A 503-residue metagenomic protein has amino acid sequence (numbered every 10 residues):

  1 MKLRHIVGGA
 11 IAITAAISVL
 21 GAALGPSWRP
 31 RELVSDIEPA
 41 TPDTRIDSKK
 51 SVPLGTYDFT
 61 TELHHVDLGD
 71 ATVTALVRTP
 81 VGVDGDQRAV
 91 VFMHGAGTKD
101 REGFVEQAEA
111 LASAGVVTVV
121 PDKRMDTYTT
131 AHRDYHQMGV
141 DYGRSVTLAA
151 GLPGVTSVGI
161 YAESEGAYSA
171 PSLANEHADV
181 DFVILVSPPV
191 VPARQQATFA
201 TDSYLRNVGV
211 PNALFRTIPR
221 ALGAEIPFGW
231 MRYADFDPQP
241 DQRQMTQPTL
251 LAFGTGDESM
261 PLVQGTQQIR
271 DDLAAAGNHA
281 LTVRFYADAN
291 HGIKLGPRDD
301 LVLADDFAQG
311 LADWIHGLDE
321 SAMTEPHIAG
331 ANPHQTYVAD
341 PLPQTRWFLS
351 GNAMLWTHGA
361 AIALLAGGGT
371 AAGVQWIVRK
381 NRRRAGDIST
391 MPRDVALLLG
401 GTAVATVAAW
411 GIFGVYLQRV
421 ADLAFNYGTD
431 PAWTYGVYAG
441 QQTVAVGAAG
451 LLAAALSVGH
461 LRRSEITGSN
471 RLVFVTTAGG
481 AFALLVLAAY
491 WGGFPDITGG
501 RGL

Functional and structural regions predicted by a protein language model:
K2-H5, S169, P192, S350: Intrinsic-disorder/low-complexity, polar/charged segments
K2-R31: Hydrophobic secretory-pathway targeting helix
L33-P326: Soluble extramembrane regions of membrane proteins in the secretory/endomembrane system
H327-A331: Acidic/histidine-enriched alpha-helical segments
P333-L503: Extended non-globular C-terminal regions
